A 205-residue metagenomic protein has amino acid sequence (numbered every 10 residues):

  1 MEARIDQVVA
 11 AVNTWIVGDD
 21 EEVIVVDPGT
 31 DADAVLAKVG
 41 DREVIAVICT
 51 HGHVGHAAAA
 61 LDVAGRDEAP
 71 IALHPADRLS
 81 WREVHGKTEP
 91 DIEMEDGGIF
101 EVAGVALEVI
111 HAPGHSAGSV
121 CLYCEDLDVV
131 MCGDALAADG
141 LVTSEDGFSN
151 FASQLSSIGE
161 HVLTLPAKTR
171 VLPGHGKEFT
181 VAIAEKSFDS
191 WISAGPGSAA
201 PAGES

Functional and structural regions predicted by a protein language model:
M1, I16-G18, G97-C124: Core dinuclear metal-dependent hydrolase active-site scaffold
M1-R42, C121-G133: Conserved beta-strand hairpin/beta-sheet module of binuclear metal-dependent hydrolase folds, prominently
A3, A10-V12, E95, A117-S119 (+1 more regions): Short beta-strand-initiation
I5-Q7, D91, H111-P113: Short Gly/Pro-enriched turn/cap motifs at secondary-structure boundaries
V9-A10, T30-A106, S187-A194: Active-site HxH/HxHxD metal-binding segment of metal-dependent hydrolases
V23, H111, A117-S205: Metallo-beta-lactamase
I24-V26, A46-C49, H111: Short catalytic-loop micro-motif centered on adjacent basic/acidic residues
V26-D27, G104, P173: Small/polar loops that bind or transfer phosphate-bearing groups
